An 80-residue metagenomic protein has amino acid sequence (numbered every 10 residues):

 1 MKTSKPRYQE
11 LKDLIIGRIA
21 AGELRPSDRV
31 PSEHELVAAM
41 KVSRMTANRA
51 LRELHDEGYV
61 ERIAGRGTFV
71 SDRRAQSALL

Functional and structural regions predicted by a protein language model:
M1-M45, R49-R52, D56-E57, E61 (+1 more regions): Extreme N-terminal segment that seeds HTH/winged-HTH DNA-binding domains in transcriptional regulators
A64: Short loop/edge segments at beta-strand edges and connector loops that shape dinucleotide/nucleotide cofactor-binding
G67-F69: Acidic, glycine-anchored pre-beta loop/turn
